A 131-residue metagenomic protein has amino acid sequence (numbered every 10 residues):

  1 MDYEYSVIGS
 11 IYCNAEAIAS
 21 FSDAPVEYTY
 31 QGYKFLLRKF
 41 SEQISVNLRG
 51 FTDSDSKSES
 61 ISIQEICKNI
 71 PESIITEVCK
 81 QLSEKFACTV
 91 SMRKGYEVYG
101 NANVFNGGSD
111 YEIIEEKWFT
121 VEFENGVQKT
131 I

Functional and structural regions predicted by a protein language model:
M1-Q31: Short, extreme N-terminal segment that most often corresponds to the first beta-strand
F35-I131: Charged interaction segments
